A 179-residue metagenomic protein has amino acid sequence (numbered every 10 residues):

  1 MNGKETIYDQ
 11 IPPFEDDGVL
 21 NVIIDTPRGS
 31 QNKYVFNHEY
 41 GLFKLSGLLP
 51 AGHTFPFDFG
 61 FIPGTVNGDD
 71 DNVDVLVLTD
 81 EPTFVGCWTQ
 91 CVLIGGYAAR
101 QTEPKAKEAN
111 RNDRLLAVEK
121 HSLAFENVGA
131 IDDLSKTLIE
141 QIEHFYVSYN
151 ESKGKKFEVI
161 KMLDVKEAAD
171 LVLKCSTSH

Functional and structural regions predicted by a protein language model:
M1-H179: Hydrophobic N-terminal alpha-helices or hydrophobic patches in metabolic proteins across all domains of life
